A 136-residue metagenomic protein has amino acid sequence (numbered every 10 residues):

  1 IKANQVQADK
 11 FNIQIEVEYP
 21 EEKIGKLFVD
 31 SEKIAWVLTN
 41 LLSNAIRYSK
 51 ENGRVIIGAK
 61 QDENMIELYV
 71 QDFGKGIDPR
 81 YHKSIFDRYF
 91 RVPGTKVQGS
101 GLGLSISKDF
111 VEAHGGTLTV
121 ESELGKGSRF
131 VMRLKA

Functional and structural regions predicted by a protein language model:
Q7-E18: Short conserved segments within the C-terminal catalytic ATPase subdomain
K26-V29: Conserved micro-motifs of the catalytic ATP-binding
A45-I46: Short helix-loop "hinge" at the ATP-lid/N-box region of the Bergerat-fold HATPase_c
N52-N64: Short beta-strand/loop element within the Bergerat-fold HATPase_c
G76-S84: Short helix N-cap motif at coil->helix boundaries in the Bergerat
G103, S107: Short alpha-helical Gxxx[C/S/T] motif in the catalytic ATP-binding
